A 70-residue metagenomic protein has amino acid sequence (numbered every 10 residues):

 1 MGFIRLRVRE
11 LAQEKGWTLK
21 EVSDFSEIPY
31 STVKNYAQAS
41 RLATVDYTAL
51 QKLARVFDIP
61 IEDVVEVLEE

Functional and structural regions predicted by a protein language model:
M1-K20, D24: A short, Lys/Arg-rich alpha-helix, primarily the initiator
A12, S26, A37, L68: DNA major-groove recognition helix of helix-turn-helix
E21, T32-K34, D63: Residues in the helix-turn-helix
I28-A43: Recognition helix of helix-turn-helix/homeodomain-like DNA-binding domains that insert into the DNA major groove
S40-K52: Short, basic-rich loop-to-helix N-cap that marks the start of a DNA-contacting helix
D58-E70: Short C-terminal boundary/hinge segments that cap the last helix of small helical domains
